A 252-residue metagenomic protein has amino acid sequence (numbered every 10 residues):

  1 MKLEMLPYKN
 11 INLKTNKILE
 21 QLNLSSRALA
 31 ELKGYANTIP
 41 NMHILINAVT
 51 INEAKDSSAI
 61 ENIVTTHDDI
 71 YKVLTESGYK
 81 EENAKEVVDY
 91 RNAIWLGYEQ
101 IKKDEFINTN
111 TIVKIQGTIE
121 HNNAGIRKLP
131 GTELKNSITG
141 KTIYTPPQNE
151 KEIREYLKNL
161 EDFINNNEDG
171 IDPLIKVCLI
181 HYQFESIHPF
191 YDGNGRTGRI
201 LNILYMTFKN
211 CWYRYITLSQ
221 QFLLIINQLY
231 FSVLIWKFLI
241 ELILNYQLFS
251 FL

Functional and structural regions predicted by a protein language model:
M1-L252: FIC/Doc superfamily catalytic core
